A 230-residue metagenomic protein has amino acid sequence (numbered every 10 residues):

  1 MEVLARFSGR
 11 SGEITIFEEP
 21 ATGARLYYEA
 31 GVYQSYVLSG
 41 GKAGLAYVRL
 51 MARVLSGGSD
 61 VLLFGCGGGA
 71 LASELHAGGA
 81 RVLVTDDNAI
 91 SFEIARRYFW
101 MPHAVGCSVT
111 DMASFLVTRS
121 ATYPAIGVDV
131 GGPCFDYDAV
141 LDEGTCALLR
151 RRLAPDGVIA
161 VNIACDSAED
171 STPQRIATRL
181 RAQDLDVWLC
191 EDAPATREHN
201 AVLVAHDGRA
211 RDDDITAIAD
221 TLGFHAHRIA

Functional and structural regions predicted by a protein language model:
M1-G41, A46-R49, R53, T178 (+1 more regions): SAM/dcSAM-binding transferase cores
R6, A21, K42-V158, S167-A177 (+1 more regions): The AdoMet/dcAdoMet-binding core of the Class I SAM-like
R10, M101-H103, Q183: Short, structurally constrained coil/turn elements that cap an alpha-helix or connect an alpha-helix to the following
G78, Y98-F99, Q183, L222 (+1 more regions): Residues at alpha-helix termini
S108-D111, E191, A226: Short loop/edge segments at beta-strand edges and connector loops that shape dinucleotide/nucleotide cofactor-binding
A113-R119, V140-G144, D184, A210-F224: A short, terminal or domain-edge coil/loop segment
S171-D192: Conserved Class I S-adenosyl-L-methionine
